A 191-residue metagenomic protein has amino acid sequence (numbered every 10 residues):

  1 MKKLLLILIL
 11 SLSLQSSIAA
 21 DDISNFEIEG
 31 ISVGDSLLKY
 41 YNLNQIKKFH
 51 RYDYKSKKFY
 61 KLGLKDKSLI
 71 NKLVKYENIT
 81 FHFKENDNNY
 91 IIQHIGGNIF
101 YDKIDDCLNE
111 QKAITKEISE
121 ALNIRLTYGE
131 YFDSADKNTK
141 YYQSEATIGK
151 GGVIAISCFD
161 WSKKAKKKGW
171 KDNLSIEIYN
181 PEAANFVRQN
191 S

Functional and structural regions predicted by a protein language model:
L4-S16: Sec-dependent N-terminal signal peptides
A20-L64, I91-S191: Non-cytosolic coordination micro-motifs
K65-I91: Compositionally biased P/S/T/G-rich terminal and signal peptide-adjacent segments that lie outside catalytic cores
